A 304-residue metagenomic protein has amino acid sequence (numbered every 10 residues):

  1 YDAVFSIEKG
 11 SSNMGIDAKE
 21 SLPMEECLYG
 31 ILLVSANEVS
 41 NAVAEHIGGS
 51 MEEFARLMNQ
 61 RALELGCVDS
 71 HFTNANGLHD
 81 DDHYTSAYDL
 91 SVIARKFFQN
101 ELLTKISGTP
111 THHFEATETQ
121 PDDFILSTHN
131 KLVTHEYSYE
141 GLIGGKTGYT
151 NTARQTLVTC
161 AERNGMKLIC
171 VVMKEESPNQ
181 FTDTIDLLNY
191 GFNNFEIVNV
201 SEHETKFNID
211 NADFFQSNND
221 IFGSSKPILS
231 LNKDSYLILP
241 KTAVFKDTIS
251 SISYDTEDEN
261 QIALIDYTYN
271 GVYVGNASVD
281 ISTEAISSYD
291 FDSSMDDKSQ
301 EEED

Functional and structural regions predicted by a protein language model:
Y1-Y88, F97-F98: Active-site-adjacent loops and short helices of periplasmic peptidoglycan-processing enzymes
C67-V68, D82-Y84, Y88-D89, A94-D304: Domain-terminus/edge residues, biased toward the C-terminal soluble/receptor-binding domains of extracytoplasmic
